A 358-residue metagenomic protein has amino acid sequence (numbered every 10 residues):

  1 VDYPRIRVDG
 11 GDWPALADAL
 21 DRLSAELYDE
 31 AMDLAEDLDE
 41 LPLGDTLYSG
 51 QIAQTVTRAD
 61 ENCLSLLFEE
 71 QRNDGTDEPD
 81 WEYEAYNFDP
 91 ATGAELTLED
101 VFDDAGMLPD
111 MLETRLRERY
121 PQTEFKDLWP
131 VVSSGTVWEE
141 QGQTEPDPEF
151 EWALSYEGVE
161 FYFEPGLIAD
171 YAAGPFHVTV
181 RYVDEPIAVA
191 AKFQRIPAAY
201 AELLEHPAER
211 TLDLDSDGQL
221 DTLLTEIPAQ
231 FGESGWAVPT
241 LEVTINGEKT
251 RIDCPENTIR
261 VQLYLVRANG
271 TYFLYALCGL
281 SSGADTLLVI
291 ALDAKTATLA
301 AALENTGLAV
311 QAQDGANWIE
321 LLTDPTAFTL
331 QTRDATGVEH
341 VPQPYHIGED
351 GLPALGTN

Functional and structural regions predicted by a protein language model:
V1-L214, L224-F231, W236-P239, P255-Y264 (+4 more regions): Compositionally biased intrinsically disordered regions enriched in Thr/Gly
L64, G270-Y272, L299: Aromatic-patch recognition
P90, T240-C254, L288-T306, V341-T357: Surface-exposed loop/turn elements that mediate protein-protein interactions on large endomembrane-trafficking
R210, N257-L265, T306-L321: Repeated scaffold domains used in trafficking and secretory/extracellular systems, primarily beta-propellers
L212-T222, R267-Y275, T323-T326: Acidic, glycine-anchored loop motifs typical of Ca2+
L277-L280: Structural motif
A312-V338: A generic hydrophobic-segment detector
